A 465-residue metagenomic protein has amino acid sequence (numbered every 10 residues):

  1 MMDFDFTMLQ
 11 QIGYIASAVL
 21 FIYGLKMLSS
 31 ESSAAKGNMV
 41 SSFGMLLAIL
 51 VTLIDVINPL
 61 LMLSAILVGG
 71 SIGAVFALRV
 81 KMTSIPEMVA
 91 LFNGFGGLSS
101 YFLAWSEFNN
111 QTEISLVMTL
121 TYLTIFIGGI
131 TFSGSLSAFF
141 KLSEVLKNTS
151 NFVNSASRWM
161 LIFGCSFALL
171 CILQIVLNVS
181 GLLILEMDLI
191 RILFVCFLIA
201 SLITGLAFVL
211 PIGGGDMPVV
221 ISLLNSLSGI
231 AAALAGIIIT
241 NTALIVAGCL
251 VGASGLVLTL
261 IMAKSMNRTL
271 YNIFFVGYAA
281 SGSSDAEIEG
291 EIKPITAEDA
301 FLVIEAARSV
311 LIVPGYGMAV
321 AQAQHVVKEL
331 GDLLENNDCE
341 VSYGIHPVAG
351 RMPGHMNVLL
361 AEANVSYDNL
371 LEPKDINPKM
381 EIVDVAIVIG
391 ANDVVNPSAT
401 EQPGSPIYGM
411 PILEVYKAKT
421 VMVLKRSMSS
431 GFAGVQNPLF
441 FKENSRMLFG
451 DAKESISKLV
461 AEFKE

Functional and structural regions predicted by a protein language model:
F4-A18, D55-S71, V117-F132, M187-A200: Structural signature of hydrophobic alpha-helical transmembrane segments
Y14-L25, M45-T52, L67-F76, L103 (+4 more regions): Hydrophobic core segments of alpha-helical transmembrane domains in multi-pass membrane transport and ion-translocation
L20-A35, G70-V89, S135-S150, T204-M217 (+1 more regions): C-terminal ends of transmembrane helices
A35-G44, M62-A65, S84-G97, S150-L161 (+1 more regions): Cytoplasmic-side transmembrane-helix entry/capping segments in multi-pass membrane proteins
T52-L63, V75-P86, Y101-S115, I175-L183: Transmembrane alpha-helix boundary signature
W105-E113, V176-D188, V219, S226-A247: Transmembrane helix-loop junctions at the membrane interface of multipass transporters and ion channels
L250-A307: Membrane-interfacial segments at transmembrane helix termini in multi-pass membrane proteins
I288-E465: Structured cytosolic domains appended to multi-pass membrane proteins
